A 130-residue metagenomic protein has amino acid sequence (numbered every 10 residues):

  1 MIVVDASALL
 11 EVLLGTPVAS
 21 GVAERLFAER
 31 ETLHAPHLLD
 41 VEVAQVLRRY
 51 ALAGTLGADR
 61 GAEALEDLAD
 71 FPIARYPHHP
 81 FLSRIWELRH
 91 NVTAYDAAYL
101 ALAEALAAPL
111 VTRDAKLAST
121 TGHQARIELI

Functional and structural regions predicted by a protein language model:
M1, L88, L100-I130: Acidic, PIN/NYN-like endoribonuclease modules and their adjacent C-terminal/linker elements
M1-L38, Y50-D59: Short, well-structured N-terminal submotif of metal-dependent ribonuclease cores
V4, A35, A94-A97, T112: Short beta-strand scaffold positions
A8-L9, L39, F81, Y99 (+1 more regions): Alpha-helix capping/helix-boundary segments
E31-L33, I73, E104-P109: Short active-site oxyanion
H37, R60-H90: Acidic catalytic patch
E42-V46, A64-D67, R84, L102: A general alpha-helix detector
Q45-L52, A105: Short glycine/serine- and small hydrophobic-enriched flexible loop segments
